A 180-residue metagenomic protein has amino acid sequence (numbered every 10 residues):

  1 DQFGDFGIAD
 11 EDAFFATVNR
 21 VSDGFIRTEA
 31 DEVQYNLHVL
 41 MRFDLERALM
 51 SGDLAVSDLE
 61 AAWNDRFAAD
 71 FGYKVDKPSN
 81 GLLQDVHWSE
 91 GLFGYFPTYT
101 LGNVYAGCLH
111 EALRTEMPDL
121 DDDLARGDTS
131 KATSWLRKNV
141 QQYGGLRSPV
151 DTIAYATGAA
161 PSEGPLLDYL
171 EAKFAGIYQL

Functional and structural regions predicted by a protein language model:
D1-Q34: Acidic/histidine-rich catalytic neighborhood
V39, F43-L180: C-terminal, non-catalytic "cap/extension" segments appended to globular domains
